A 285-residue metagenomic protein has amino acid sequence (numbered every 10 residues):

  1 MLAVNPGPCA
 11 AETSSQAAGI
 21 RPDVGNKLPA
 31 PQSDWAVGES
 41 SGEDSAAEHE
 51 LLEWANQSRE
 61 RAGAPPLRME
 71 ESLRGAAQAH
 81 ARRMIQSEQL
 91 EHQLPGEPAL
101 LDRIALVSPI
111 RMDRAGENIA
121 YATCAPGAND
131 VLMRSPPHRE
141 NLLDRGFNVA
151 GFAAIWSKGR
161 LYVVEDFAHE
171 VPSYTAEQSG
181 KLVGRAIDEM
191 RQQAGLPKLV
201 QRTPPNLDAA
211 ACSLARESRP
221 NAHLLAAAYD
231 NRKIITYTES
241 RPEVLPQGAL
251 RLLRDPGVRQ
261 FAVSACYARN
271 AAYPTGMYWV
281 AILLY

Functional and structural regions predicted by a protein language model:
L2-P8: C-terminal segment of classical bacterial N-terminal signal peptides
P8-Y285: Functional surface patches built around histidine and acidic residues
